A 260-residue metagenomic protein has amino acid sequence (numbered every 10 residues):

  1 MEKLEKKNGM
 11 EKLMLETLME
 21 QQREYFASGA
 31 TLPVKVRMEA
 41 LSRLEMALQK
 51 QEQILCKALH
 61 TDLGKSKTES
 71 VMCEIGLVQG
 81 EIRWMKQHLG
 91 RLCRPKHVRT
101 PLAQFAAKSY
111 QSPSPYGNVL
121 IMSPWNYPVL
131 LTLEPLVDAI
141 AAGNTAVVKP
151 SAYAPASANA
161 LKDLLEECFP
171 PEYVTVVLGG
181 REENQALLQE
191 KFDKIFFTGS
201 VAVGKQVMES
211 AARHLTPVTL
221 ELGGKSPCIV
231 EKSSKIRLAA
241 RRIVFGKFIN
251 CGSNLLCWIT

Functional and structural regions predicted by a protein language model:
E2-Y110: N-terminal Rossmann-like NAD(P)+-binding subdomain of aldehyde/semialdehyde dehydrogenases
R37, I82, G143, V174 (+2 more regions): Residue-level signal for inorganic ion chemistry
V98-F105, V176-G179, R242-I243: Short gly/ser/thr-rich secondary-structure transition/capping motifs
T100-E172, L215, R237: Conserved small-residue-rich beta-alpha loop and adjacent elements that most often cradle the phosphate/pyrophosphate
K108-Y110, V176-D193: A structured beta-alpha segment of the ubiquitous adenosine-cofactor-binding alpha/beta core
V137, K194-T198: Periplasmic-binding protein-like
N144, K149-S151, L178, T198-G199 (+1 more regions): Short beta->alpha connector loops at strand-helix junctions that form conserved, small/polar/Pro-enriched
F169, A202-T260: ALDH superfamily catalytic-core signature
